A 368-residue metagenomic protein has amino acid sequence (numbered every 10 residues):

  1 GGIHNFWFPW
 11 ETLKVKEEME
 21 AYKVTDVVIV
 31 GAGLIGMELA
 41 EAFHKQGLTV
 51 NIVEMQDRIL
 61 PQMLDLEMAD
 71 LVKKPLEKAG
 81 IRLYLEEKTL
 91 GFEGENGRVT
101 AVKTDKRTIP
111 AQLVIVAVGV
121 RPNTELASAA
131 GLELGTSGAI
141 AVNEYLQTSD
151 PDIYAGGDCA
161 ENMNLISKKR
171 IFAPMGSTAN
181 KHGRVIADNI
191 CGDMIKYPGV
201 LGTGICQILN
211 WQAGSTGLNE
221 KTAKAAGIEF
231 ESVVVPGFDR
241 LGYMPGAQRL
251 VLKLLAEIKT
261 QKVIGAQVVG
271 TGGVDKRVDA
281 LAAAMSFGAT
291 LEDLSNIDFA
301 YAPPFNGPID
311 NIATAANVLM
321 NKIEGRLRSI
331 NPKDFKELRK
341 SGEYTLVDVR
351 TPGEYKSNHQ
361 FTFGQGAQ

Functional and structural regions predicted by a protein language model:
G1, D334-Q368: Positively charged, proline/Ser/Thr-rich regional signature most characteristic of the Rhodanese/CDC25-like
G1-Q46, R82-L83, T136, V142-E144 (+1 more regions): Glycine-rich dinucleotide-binding loop and its adjacent helix/turn
G1-T25, L294, F299-L327, K356-N358: Glycine/serine-rich phosphate-binding loop and adjoining beta1-alpha1 elements at the start of nucleotide-handling
G2-Y22, G94-A101, T108-D188, A280 (+1 more regions): FAD-site-proximal beta/loop scaffold in flavoenzymes
W7, L85-E87, T136, V234-P236 (+1 more regions): Short loop/edge segments at beta-strand edges and connector loops that shape dinucleotide/nucleotide cofactor-binding
D26, L34-E93, P174-A179, I195-K221: Rossmann-like dinucleotide-binding cores of NAD(P)H-dependent redox enzymes
C159-G272, G307, N311-K340: Mid-to-C-terminal Rossmann-like scaffold of FAD/NAD(P)H-dependent oxidoreductases
G272-L291: A short, polar/charged loop-to-alpha-helix boundary motif
